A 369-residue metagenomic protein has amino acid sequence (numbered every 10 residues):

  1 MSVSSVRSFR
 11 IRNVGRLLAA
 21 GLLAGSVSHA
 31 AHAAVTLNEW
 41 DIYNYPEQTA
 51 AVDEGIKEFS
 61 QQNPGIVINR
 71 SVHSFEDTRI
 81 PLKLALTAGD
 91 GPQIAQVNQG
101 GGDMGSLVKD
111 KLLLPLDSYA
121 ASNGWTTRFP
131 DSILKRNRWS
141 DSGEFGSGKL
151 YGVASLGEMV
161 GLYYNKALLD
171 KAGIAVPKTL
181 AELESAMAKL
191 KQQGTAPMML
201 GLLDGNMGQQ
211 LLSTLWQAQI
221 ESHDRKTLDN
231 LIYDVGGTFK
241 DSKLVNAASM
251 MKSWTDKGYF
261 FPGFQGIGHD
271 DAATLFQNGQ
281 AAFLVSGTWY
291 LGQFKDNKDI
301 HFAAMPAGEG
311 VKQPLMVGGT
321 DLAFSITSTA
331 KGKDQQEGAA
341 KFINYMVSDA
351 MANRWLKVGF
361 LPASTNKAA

Functional and structural regions predicted by a protein language model:
A19-A20, A31-L112, S122-R128, V176 (+2 more regions): Conserved N-terminal structural module of periplasmic/extracytoplasmic solute-binding proteins
I42, G102-G105, Q210-L211, L215-A218 (+1 more regions): Extracytoplasmic/periplasmic substrate-binding proteins
A51, I343-N366: Periplasmic-binding protein-like
G101-M159, Q210-L211, H301: Hinge/lid segment of periplasmic solute-binding proteins
D117-S132, Q219-N246, A307-L315: Short, solvent-exposed loop/beta-turn-alpha elements that line the ligand-binding surface or hinge of extracytoplasmic
D131-K135, I300-A304, L356-A369: Long, aromatic- and glycine/proline-rich binding clefts that accommodate carbohydrate-like moieties
S140-S155, V160, E184-G236, A281: Extracytoplasmic/periplasmic solute-binding protein
M187-L190, N230-F264: Glycine-centered hinge/linker elements that transmit conformational signals in sensory and ligand-binding systems
